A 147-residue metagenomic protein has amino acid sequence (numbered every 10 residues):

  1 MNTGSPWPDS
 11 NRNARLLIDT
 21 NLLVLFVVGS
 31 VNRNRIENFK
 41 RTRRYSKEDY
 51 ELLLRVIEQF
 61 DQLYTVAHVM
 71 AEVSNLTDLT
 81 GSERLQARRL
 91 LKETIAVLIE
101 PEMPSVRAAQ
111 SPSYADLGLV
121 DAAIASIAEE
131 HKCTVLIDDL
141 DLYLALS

Functional and structural regions predicted by a protein language model:
M1-T65, T80-R84: Short, well-structured N-terminal submotif of metal-dependent ribonuclease cores
L23, M70, L142-Y143: A generic structural signal for short hydrophobic patches within well-formed alpha-helices
F26-S30, S74-D78, L144-S147: A short acidic (Asp/Glu
Y64-A67, D138: Short beta-strand segments at enzyme active-site cores
E72-L91: Short, electropositive alpha-helical surface patch
K92-L146: Active-site neighborhoods of divalent-metal-dependent phosphate/nucleic-acid chemistry enzymes
